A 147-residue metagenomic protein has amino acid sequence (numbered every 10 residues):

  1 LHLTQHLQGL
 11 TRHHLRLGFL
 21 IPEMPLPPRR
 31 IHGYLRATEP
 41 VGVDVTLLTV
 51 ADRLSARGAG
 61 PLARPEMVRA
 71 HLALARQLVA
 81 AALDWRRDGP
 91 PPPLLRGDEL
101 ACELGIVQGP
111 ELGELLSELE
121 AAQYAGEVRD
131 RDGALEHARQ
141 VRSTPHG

Functional and structural regions predicted by a protein language model:
L1-A70: Divalent metal-dependent catalytic cores for phosphoryl transfer on phosphate-bearing substrates
R57-G147: Charged substrate- and nucleic-acid-binding regions of tRNA-handling and nucleotidyl-transfer enzymes, centered on
